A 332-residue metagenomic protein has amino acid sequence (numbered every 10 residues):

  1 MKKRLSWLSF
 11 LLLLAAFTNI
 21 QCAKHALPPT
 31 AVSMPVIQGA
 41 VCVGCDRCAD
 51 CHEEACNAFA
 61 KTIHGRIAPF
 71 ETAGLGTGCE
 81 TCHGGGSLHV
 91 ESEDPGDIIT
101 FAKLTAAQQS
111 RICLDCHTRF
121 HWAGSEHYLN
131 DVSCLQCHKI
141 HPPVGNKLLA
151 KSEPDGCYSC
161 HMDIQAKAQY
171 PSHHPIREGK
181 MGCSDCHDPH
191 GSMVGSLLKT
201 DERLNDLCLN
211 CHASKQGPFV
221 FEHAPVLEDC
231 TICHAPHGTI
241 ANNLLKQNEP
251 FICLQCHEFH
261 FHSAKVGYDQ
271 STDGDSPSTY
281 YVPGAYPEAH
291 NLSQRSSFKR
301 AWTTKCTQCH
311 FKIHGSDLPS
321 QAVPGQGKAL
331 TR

Functional and structural regions predicted by a protein language model:
M1-F10: Bacterial N-terminal signal peptides that target proteins for export
R4-L5, N19-R332: Short sequence/structural segments immediately N-terminal
S9-N19: Bacterial N-terminal signal peptides
